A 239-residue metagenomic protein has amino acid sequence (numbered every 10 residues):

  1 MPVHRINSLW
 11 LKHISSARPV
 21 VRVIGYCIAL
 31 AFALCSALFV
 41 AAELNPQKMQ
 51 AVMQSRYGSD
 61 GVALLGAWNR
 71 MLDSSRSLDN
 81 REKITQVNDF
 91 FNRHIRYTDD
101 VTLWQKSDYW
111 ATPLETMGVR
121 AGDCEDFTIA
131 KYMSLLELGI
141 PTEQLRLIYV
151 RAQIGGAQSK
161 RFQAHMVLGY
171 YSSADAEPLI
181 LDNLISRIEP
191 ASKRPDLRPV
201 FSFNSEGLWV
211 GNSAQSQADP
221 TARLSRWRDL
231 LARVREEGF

Functional and structural regions predicted by a protein language model:
P2-W10, L34, L38-F239: A structural boundary/capping signal
A17-G25: N-terminal Sec-pathway targeting helices
G25-C35: Bacterial N-terminal signal peptides
